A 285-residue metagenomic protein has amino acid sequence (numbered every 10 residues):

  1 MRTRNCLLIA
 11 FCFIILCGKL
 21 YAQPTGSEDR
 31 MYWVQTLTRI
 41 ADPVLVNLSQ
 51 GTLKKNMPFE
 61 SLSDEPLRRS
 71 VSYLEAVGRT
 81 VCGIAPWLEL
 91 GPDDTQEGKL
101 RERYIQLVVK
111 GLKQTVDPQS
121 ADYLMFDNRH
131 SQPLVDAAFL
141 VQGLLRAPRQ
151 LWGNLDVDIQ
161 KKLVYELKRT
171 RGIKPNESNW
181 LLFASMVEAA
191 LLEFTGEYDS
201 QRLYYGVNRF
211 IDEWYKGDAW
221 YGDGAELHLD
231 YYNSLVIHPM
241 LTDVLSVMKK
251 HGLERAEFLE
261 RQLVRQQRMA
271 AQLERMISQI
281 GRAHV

Functional and structural regions predicted by a protein language model:
M1-P24: Bacterial Sec-dependent N-terminal signal peptides
R4, R79, I237-P239: Conserved long hydrophobic alpha-helices within structured protein cores
A22, H284-V285: Short, small-residue-biased leader/transition segments that mark boundaries at the very start of proteins
Q23-E75, C82, P86, Q106-K113: Low-complexity, Ser/Thr/Pro/Gly-enriched N-terminal "stalk/linker" regions
Y73-L74, I84-W87, R101-Q266, R275-H284: Aromatic-lined, polymer-binding surfaces characteristic of secreted/periplasmic polysaccharide-degrading enzymes
Q96-E97: Long, charge-dense tracts
A270: Glycine-rich phosphate/ribose-binding loops and adjacent secondary-structure elements that form binding surfaces
